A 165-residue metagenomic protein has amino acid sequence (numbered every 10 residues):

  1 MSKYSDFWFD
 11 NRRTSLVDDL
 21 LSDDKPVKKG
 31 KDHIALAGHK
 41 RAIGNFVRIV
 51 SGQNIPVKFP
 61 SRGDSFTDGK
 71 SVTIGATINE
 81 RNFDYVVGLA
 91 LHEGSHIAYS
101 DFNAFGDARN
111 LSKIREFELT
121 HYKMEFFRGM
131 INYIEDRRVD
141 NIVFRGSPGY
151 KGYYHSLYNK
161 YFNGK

Functional and structural regions predicted by a protein language model:
M1-K165: Basic/hydrophobic alpha-helical interface regions
